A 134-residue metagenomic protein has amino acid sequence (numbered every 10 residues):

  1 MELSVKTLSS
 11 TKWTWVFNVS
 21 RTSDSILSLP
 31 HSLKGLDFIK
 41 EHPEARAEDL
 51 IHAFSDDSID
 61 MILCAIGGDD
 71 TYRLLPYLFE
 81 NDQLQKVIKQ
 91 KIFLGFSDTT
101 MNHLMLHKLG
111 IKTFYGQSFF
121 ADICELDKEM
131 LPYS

Functional and structural regions predicted by a protein language model:
M1-S58: ATP/NTP phosphate-donor binding region
I39-A47, H52-S134: Active-site histidine-anchored catalytic micro-motif
